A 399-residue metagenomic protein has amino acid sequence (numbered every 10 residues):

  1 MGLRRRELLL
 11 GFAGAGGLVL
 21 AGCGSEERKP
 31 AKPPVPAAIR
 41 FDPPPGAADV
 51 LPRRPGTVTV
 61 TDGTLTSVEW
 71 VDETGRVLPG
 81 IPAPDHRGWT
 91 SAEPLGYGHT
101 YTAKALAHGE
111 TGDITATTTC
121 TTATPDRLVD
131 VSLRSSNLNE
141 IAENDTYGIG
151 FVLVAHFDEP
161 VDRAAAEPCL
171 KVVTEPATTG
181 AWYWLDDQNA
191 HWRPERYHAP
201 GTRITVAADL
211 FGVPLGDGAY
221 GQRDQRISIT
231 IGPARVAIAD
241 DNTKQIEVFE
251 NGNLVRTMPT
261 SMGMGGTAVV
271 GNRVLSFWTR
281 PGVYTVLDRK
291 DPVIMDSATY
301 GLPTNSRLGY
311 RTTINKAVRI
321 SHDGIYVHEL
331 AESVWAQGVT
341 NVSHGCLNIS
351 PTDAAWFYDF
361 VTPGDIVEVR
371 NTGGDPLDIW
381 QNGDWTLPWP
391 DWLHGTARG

Functional and structural regions predicted by a protein language model:
G2-L3, E7-G11, G16-G17, G24-P233: Acidic, low-complexity Ser/Thr/Gly/Pro-rich repeat segments typical of extracellular/periplasmic and surface-exposed
G16-V19, M262-M264: A short acidic/small-residue loop/turn micro-motif
S67, C169, Q245, K316-A317 (+1 more regions): Conserved beta-strand and immediately adjacent loop positions that scaffold enzyme active sites
R127, A219-W335: Gly/Pro-biased beta-strand-loop elements
E143, R163, V213-G216, Q245 (+3 more regions): Short beta-strands and strand-coil junctions in structured, solvent-facing domains, enriched
I149, W278, D296-G399: Exported/periplasmic cell-wall-interacting domains
V154, E167, V283, P351-Y358: Extracytoplasmic/secreted envelope proteins and their assembly/folding machinery, especially bacterial periplasmic
V161, A208, P233, E250 (+6 more regions): Sec/Tat-exported extracytoplasmic proteins
